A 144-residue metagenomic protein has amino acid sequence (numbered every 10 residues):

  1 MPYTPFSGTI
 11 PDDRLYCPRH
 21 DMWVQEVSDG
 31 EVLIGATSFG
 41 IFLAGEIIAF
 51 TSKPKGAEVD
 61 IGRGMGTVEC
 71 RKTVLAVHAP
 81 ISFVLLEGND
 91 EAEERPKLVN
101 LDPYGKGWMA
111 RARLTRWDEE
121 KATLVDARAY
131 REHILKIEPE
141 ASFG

Functional and structural regions predicted by a protein language model:
M1-I61, L75, V84-G144: Non-catalytic terminal segments and appended small domains
